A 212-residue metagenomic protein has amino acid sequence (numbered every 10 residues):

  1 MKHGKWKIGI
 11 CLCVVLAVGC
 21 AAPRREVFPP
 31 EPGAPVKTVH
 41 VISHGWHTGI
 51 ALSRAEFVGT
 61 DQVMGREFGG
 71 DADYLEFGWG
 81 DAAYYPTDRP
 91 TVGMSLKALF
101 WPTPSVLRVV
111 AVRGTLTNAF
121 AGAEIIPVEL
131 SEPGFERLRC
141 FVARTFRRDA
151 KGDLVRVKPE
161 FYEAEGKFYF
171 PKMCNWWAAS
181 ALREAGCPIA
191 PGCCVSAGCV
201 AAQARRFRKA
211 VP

Functional and structural regions predicted by a protein language model:
M1-I10: Bacterial N-terminal signal peptides that target proteins for export
H3, E76, M173-C174: Intrinsically disordered regions, especially transient/low-confidence alpha-helical propensity segments and coil-helix
K7, H47, P102, W177-A178: Short linear interaction motif-like sites in intrinsically disordered regions of transcription factors
A17-G19: C-terminal motif of bacterial Sec signal peptides marking the signal peptidase cleavage site
A22, R144-P212: Activation targets extended, charge/polar-rich intrinsically disordered C-terminal tails
R25-T38, I42-G45, R54-E163: Non-catalytic ligand/cofactor/substrate-binding and regulatory segments of enzyme domains
G49-A51: Short beta-strand scaffold segments in enzyme catalytic cores
